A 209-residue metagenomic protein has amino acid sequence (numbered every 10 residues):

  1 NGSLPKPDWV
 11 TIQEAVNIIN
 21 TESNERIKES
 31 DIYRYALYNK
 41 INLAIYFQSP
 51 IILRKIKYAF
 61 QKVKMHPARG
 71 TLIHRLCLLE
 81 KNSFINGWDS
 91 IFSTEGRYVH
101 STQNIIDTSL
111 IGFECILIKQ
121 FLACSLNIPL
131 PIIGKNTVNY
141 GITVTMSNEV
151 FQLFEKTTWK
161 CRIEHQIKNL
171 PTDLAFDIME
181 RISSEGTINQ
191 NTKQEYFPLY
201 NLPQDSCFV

Functional and structural regions predicted by a protein language model:
N1-V209: Family-specific functional hotspots in central-to-late sequence segments
